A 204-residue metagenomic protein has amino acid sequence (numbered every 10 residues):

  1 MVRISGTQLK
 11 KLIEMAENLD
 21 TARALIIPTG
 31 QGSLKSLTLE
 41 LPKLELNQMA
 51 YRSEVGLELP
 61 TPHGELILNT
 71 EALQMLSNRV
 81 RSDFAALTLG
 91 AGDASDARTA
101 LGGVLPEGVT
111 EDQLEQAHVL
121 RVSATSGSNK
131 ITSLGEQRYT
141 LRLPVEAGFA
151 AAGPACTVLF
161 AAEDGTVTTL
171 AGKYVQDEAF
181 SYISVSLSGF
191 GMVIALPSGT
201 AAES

Functional and structural regions predicted by a protein language model:
M1-L66, T70: Extreme N-terminal export signal peptides that direct proteins to the secretory pathway
M1-V2, V109-S204: Proteolytic cleavage junctions
V2-E17, K35-K43, G90-G108, G135-L143: Charged, amphipathic alpha-helical segments
T7-L9, G30-G32, P42-L44, P62 (+7 more regions): Generic structural motif
A22, L73, A152-A155: Glycine-centered loop/turn motifs
N47-R52, S77-S82, D177-Y182: Short, surface-exposed linear segments at secondary-structure transitions and domain or protein termini
G56-L134: Self-processing/autoproteolytic domain segments and adjacent N-terminal interaction modules in large, modular
